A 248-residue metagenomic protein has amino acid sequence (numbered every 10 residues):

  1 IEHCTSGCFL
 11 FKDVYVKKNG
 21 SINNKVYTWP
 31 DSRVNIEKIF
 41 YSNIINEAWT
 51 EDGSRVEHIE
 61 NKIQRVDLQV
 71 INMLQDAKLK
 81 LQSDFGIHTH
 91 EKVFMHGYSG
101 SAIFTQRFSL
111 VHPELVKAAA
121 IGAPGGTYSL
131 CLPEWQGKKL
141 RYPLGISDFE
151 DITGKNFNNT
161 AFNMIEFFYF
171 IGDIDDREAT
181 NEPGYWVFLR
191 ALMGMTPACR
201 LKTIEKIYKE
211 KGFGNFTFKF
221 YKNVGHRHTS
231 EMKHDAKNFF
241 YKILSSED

Functional and structural regions predicted by a protein language model:
C4-L68: Cap/lid segment of the alpha/beta-hydrolase catalytic domain
G53-G86, V93: Alpha/beta-hydrolase active-site loop
I59-I71, T196-R200, H228-M232: Phosphate/oxyanion-binding active-site loops and adjacent basic polyanion-contact surfaces
M95-G97, G122: Short beta-strand immediately N-terminal to the catalytic nucleophile in serine-hydrolase-like folds
A102-P113: Short glycine-enriched nucleophile-adjacent loop and the immediately C-terminal alpha-helix near the catalytic center
A118, A123-G212: The feature captures the conserved acid-bearing segment of alpha/beta-hydrolase catalytic domains
L201-D248: C-terminal catalytic histidine-bearing segment of alpha/beta-hydrolase fold enzymes
